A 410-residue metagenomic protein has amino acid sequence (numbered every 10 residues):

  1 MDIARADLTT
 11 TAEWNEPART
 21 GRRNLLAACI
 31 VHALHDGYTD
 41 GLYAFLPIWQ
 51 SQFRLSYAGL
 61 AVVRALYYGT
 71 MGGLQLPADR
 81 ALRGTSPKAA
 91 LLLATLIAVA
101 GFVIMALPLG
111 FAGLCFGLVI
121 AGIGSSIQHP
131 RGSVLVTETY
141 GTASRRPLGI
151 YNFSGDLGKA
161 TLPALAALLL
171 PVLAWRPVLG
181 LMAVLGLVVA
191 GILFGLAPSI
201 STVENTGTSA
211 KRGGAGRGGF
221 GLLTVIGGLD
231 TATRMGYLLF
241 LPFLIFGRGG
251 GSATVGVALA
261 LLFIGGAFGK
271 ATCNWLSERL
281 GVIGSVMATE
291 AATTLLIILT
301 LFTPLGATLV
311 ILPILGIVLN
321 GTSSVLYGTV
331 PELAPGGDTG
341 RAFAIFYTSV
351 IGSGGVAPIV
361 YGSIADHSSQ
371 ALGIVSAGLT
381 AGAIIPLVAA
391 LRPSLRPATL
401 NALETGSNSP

Functional and structural regions predicted by a protein language model:
D40, Y68-L76, A160, F263-A271 (+1 more regions): Residue-level signature of mid-helix packing/kink "hotspots" within the transmembrane helices of 12-pass Major
L42-Y43, G218-K270: Extracytoplasmic gate region of multi-pass secondary transporters
G73-L109: Conserved MFS/SLC helix-loop-helix module at the cytosolic interface between two early adjacent transmembrane helices
L74-S86, G269-G281, A365-D366: Helix-to-loop junctions at the C-terminal end of transmembrane segments in multipass secondary transporters
G117-G155: Cytoplasmic helix-loop-helix junction between adjacent transmembrane helices in 12-TM secondary transporters
A183-N205, P386-R392: C-terminal membrane-cytosol helix-exit motif in multi-pass small-molecule transporters
G281-T329: C-terminal transmembrane helical hairpin of 12-TM major facilitator-type secondary transporters
G337-H367: A late C-terminal transmembrane helix in Major Facilitator Superfamily
